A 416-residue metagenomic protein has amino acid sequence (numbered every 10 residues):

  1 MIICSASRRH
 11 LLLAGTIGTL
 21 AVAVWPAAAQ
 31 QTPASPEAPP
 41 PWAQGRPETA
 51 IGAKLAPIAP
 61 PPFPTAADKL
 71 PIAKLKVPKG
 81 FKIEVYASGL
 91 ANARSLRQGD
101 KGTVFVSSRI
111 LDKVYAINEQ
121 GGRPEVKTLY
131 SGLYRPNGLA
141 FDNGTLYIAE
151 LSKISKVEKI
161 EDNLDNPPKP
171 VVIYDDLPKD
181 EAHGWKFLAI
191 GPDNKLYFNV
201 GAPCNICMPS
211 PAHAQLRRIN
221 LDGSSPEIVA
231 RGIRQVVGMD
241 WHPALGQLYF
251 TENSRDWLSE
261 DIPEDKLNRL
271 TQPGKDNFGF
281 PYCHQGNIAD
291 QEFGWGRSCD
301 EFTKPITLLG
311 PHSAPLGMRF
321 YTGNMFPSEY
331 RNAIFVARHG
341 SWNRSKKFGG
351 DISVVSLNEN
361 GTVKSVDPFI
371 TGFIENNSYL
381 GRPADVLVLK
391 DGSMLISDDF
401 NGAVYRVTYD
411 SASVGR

Functional and structural regions predicted by a protein language model:
P33-P78, W185, A202-N205, I219-S224 (+5 more regions): Beta-propeller domain segments
V85-L90, K127-G132, I173-D180, I228-G232 (+3 more regions): Surface loop/turn motifs at the tips and blade-to-blade linkers of beta-strand repeat domains
N92, I110, E125, G132-R135 (+9 more regions): Beta-rich catalytic cores
T103-V106, T145-I148, K195-N199, Q247-T251 (+3 more regions): Conserved beta-propeller blade signature
S108-R109, L151-K153, K159, G201-P203 (+4 more regions): Short loop/turn segments immediately following the C-termini of beta-strands
K113-A116, K153-S155, Q215-R217, K266 (+2 more regions): A short loop-to-beta-strand structural motif that recurs across blades of beta-propeller domains
R135, A140, S152-G191, N199-A202 (+1 more regions): Asp-box/WD-like beta-propeller blade repeats and closely related beta-sheet repeat scaffolds
